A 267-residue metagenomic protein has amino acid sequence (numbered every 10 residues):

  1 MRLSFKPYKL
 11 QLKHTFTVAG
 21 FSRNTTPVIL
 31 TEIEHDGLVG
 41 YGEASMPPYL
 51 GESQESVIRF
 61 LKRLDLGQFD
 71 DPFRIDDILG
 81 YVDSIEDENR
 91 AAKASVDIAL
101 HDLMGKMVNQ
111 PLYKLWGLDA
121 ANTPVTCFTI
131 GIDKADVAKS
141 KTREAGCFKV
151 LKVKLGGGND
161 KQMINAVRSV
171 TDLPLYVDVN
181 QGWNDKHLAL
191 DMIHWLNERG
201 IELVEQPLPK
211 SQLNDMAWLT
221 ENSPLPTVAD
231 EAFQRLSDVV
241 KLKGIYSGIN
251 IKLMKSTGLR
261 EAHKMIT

Functional and structural regions predicted by a protein language model:
M1-P27: Short, Gly/Pro- and small/polar-rich lid/capping loops
F5, I33-E34, V39-M107: Metal- or metallocofactor-binding catalytic centers and their adjacent structured scaffolds across diverse enzyme
P27-I29, P124: Residues at beta-strand starts and edge strands
T31, G37, V96, N109 (+4 more regions): Conserved, mostly hydrophobic/aromatic
G40, L175-V177, T227-V228, I249: Residue-level marker for buried hydrophobic side chains located in beta-strands that build the well-ordered beta-sheet
A44, I98, L103, V179 (+2 more regions): Generic detector of well-ordered alpha-helical packing
K114-S223: Metal-dependent enolase-superfamily TIM-barrel catalytic cores that perform enediolate-based chemistry
S211-M216, T220-T267: Catalytic alpha/beta core domains of metabolic enzymes, predominantly
